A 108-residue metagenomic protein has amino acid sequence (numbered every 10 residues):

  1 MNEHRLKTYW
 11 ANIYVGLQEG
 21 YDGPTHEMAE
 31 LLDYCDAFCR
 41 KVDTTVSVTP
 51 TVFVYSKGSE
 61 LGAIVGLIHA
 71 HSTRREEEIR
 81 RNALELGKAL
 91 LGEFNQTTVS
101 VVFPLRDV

Functional and structural regions predicted by a protein language model:
M1-N2, K88: Intrinsically disordered, low-complexity boundary segments flanking structured domains
N2-Y55: N-proximal, solvent-exposed amphipathic alpha-helical segments enriched in charged/polar residues
Y9-I13, G62-I64, V99: Hydrophobic beta-strand segments of well-ordered beta-sheets in folded domains
G16, G20-G23, G58, G62 (+3 more regions): Residue-identity detector for glycine
G20-H26, K57-S59, R75, V101 (+1 more regions): Generic local-structure boundary detector
R40-E77: Short, intrinsically disordered low-complexity segments
L67-V108: Short, compact, well-ordered microdomains
